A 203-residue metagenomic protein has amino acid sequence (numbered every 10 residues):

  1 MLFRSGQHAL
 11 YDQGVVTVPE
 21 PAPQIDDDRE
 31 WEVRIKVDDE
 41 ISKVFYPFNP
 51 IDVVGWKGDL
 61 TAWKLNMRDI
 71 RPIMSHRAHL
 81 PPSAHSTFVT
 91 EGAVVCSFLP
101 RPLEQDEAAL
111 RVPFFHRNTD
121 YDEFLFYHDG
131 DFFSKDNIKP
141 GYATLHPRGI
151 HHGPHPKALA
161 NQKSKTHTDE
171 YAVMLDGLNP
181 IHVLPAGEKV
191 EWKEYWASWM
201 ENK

Functional and structural regions predicted by a protein language model:
H8-E20: Active-site neighborhoods of enzymes that stabilize oxyanions during catalysis
D12, D26-D28, D38-D39, D52 (+8 more regions): Acidic-enriched, low-complexity/disordered segments with a strong bias for Aspartate over Glutamate
T17-D106: A short, N-terminal "cap"/entry segment at the start of jelly-roll beta-barrel domains of the cupin/DSBH fold
R68-K165: Extended, compositionally biased non-globular segments
K135-K203: TerminUS-proximal long segments
